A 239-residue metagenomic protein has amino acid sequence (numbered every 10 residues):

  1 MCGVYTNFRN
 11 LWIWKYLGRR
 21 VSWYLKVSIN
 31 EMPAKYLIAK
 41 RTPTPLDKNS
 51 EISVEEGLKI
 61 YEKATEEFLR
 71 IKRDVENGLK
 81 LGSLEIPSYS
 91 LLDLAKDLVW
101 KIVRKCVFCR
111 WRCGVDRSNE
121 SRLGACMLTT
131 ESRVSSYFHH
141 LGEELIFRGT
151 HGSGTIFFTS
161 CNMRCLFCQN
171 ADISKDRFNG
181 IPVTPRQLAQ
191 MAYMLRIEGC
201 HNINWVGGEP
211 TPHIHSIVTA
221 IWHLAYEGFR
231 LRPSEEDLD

Functional and structural regions predicted by a protein language model:
C2-L92: N-terminal alpha-helical interaction blocks
N7-N10, N30, N49, N77 (+5 more regions): Detector for Asparagine
W12-W14, W23, W100, W111 (+2 more regions): A residue-identity detector for tryptophan
E31, E51, E55-E56, E62 (+10 more regions): Glutamate identity and glutamate-enriched acidic tracts
I71-F157, A171-K175: N-terminal [4Fe-4S]-dependent radical SAM core
R122-D239: Conserved Radical SAM active-site core
